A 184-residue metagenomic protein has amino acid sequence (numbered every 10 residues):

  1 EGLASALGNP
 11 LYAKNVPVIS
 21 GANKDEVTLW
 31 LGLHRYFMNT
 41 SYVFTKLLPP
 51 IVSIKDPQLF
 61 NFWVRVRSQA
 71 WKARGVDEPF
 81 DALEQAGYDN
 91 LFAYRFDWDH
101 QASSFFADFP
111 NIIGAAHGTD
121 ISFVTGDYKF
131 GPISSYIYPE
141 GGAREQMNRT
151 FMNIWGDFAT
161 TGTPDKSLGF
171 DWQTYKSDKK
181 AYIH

Functional and structural regions predicted by a protein language model:
E1-A143, T161: Substrate-gating cap/lid region and adjacent catalytic-acid/histidine neighborhood within extracellular/lumenal
F60, W98, W155, G169-Q173: Tryptophan-centered motif/residue detector
A115-A116, R149, Y175-S177: A structural signal for short secondary-structure junctions
S135-I137, D157, G169: Intrinsic disorder/low-structure terminal segments
R144-S167: Non-catalytic, well-ordered alpha-helical segments in soluble enzyme domains
T161, D165-H184: Mature extracytoplasmic/periplasmic domains
